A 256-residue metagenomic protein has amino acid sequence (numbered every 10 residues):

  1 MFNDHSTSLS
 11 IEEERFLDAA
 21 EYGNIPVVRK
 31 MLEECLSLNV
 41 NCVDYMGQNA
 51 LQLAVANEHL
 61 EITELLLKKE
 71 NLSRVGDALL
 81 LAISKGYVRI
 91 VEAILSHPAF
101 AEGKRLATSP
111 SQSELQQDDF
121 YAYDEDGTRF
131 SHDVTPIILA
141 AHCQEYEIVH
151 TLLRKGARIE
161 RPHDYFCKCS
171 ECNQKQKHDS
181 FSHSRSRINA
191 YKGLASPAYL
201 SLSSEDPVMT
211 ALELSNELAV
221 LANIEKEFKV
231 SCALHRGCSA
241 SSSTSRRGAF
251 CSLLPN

Functional and structural regions predicted by a protein language model:
S8, V43, V75-G76, K104 (+1 more regions): Ankyrin-repeat boundary/linker signal
V27, E61-I62, R89-I90, E147-I148: Conserved ankyrin/ankyrin-like repeat signature
K30-L38, E64-S73, E92-P110, L115-Y123 (+1 more regions): Ankyrin repeat domain, specifically the short helix-to-loop turn at the C-terminus of the second helix of each repeat
K104-L106, S111-N256: Eukaryotic cytosolic interaction/assembly regions at protein N-termini and domain boundaries
